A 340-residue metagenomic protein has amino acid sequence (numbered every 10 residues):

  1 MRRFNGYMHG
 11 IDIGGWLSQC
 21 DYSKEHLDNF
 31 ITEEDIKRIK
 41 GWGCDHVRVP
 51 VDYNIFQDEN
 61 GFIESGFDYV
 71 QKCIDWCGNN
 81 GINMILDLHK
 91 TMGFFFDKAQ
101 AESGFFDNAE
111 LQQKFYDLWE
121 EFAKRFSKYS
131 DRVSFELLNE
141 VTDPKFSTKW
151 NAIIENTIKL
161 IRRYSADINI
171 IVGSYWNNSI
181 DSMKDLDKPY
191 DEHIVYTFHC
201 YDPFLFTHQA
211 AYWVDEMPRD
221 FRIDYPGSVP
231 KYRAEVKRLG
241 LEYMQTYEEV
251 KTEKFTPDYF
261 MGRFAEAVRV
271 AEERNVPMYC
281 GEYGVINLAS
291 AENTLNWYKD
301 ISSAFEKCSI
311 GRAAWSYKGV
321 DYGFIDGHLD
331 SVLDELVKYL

Functional and structural regions predicted by a protein language model:
M1, C20-E33, E248-A265: N-terminal-biased segments
R2-N169, S174-S182, H193, D321 (+1 more regions): Active-site mouth of glycoside hydrolases
N5, D12, W16, P230-Y243 (+1 more regions): Domain-start "cap" segments at the beginnings of catalytic or binding domains
I13, F198-C200, Y317: Active-site donor-binding loop signature of nucleotide-sugar glycosyltransferases
H26-L27, Y212-E216, N293: Short, surface-exposed loop/helix-turn segments at secondary-structure junctions that function as lids/hinges flanking
S65-G66, E102-G104, D187-Y190, W213-D215 (+2 more regions): Short, hinge-like loop/turn segments at secondary-structure boundaries
A109-K254, M261-I286, D300, K307-I310: Active-site region of glycoside hydrolase catalytic domains
A289-L340: Aromatic-rich peripheral "rim/lid" segments of glycoside hydrolase catalytic domains that contact and position glycan
